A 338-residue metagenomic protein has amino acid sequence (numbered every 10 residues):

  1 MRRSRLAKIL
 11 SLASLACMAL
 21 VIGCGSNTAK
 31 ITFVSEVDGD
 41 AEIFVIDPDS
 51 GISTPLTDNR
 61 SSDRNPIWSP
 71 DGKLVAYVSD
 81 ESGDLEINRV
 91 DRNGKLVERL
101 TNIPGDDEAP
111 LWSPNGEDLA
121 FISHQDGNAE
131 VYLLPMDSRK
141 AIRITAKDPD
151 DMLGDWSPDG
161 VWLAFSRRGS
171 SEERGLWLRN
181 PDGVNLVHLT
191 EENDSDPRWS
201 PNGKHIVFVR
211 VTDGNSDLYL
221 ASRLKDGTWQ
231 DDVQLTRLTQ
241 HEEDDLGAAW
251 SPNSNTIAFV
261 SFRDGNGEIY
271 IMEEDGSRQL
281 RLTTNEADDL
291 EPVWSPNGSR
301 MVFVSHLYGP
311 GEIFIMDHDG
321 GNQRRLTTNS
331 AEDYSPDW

Functional and structural regions predicted by a protein language model:
R2-S11: Bacterial N-terminal signal peptides that target proteins for export
S11-V21: Bacterial N-terminal signal peptides
C24-W338: Sequence signature of WD/YWTD-type beta-propeller architectures
